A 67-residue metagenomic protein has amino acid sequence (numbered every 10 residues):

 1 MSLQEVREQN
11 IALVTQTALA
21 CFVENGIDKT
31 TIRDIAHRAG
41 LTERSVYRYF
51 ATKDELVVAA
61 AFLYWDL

Functional and structural regions predicted by a protein language model:
M1-N25, K29-L41, E55-V58: Basic, helix-initiating cap at the start of DNA-binding domains
L41-F50: Short hydrophobic/aromatic patch on the recognition helix
F62-L67: Short, basic, alpha-helical segments at the C-terminal edge of helix-turn-helix-like DNA-binding modules
